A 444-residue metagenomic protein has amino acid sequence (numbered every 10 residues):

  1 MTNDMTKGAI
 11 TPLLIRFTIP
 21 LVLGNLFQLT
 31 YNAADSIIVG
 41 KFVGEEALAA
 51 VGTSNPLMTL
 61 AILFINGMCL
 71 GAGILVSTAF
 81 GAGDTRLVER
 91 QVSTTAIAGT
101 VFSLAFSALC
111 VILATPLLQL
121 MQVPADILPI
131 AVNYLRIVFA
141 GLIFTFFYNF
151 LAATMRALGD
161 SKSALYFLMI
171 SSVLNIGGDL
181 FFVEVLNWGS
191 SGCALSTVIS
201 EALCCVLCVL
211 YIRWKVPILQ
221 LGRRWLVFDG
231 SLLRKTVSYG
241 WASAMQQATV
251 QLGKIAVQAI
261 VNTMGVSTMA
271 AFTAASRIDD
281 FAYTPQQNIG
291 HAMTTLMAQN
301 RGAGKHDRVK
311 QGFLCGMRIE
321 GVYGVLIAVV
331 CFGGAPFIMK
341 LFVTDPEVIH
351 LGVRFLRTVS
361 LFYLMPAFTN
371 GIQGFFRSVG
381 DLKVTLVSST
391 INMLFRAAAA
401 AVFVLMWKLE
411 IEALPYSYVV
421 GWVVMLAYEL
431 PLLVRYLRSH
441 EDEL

Functional and structural regions predicted by a protein language model:
M1-T18, V76-G141, V185-W241, M297-F362 (+1 more regions): Short alpha-helical transmembrane segments in multi-pass integral membrane proteins
M5-F42, P56-G71, L75, T100-S107 (+5 more regions): N-terminal transmembrane alpha-helices
R16-D35, I137, Y148, S171 (+5 more regions): Transmembrane helical elements of multi-pass membrane transporters/channels
L26, T30-A49, L118-A125, F181-W188 (+5 more regions): Helix-terminus/linker motif at the lipid-water interface of multi-pass membrane proteins
V39-T59, D126-I130, S190-C193, L232-Y239 (+5 more regions): Interfacial/gating helices of multi-pass transporter permease domains
L48-A108, T145-A164, A271-A335, P366-G380 (+1 more regions): Small-residue-rich hydrophobic transmembrane alpha-helices
L60-L63, N175-D179, C204-V209, F281-T284 (+3 more regions): Hydrophobic transmembrane alpha-helices of multi-pass small-molecule transporters
C69, I137-R156, A164-S172, C193-C208 (+4 more regions): Short runs within selected transmembrane alpha-helices of multi-pass transporters and secretion channels
